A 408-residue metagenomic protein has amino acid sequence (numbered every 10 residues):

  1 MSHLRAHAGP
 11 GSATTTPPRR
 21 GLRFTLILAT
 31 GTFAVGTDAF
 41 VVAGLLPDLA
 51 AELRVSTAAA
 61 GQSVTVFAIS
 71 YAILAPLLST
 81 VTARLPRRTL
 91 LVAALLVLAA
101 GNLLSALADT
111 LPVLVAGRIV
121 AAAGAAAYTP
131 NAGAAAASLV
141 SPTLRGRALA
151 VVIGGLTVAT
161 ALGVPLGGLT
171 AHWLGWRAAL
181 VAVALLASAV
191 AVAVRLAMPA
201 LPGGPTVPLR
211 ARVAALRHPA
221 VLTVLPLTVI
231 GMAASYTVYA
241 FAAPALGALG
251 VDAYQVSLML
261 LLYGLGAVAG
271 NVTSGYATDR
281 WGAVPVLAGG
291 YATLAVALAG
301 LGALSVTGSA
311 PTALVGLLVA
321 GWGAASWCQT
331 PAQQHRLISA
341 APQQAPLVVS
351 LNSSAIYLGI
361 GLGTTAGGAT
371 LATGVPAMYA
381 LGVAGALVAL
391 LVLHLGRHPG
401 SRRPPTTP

Functional and structural regions predicted by a protein language model:
E52-R54, P86, L107-V113, L304-S305: Helix-breaking motifs and short loop linkers at transmembrane-helix boundaries and internal kinks in secondary membrane
I73-D109: Conserved MFS/SLC helix-loop-helix module at the cytosolic interface between two early adjacent transmembrane helices
L74-R87, G270-A283, L371: Helix-to-loop junctions at the C-terminal end of transmembrane segments in multipass secondary transporters
R88-L91, L114, L287: Primarily marks hydrophobic transmembrane alpha-helices of the MFS/SLC 12-helix fold
A100-L104, P112-A121, A313-G321: Paired small-residue
L111, G117-L156: Cytoplasmic helix-loop-helix junction between adjacent transmembrane helices in 12-TM secondary transporters
A184-G204, V392-R397: C-terminal membrane-cytosol helix-exit motif in multi-pass small-molecule transporters
P285-P331: C-terminal transmembrane helical hairpin of 12-TM major facilitator-type secondary transporters
